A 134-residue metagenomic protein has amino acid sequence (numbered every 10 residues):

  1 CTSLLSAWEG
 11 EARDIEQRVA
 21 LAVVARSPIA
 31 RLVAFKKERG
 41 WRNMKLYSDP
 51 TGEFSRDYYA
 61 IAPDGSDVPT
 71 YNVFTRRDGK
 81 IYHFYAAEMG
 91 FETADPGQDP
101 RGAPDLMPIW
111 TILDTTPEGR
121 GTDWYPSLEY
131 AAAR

Functional and structural regions predicted by a protein language model:
T2-R18, A30-G40, G52-R134: Non-globular targeting/processing and membrane-anchoring segments
L21-R26: Short internal beta-strands
M44-P50: Short acidic-hydrophobic, aromatic-tinged amphipathic segments that line or gate anion-handling sites
